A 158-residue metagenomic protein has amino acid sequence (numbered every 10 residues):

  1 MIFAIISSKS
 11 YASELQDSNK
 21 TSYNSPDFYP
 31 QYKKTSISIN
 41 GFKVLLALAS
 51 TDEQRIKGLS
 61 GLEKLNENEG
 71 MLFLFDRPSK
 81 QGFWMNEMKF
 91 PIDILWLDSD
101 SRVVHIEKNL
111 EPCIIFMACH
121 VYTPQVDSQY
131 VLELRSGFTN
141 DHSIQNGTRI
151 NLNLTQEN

Functional and structural regions predicted by a protein language model:
M1-I5: Bacterial N-terminal signal peptides
K9-Y11: Sec/Tat signal peptide C-region and signal peptidase I cleavage site
S13-N158: Compact, glycine-rich, soluble single-domain proteins
